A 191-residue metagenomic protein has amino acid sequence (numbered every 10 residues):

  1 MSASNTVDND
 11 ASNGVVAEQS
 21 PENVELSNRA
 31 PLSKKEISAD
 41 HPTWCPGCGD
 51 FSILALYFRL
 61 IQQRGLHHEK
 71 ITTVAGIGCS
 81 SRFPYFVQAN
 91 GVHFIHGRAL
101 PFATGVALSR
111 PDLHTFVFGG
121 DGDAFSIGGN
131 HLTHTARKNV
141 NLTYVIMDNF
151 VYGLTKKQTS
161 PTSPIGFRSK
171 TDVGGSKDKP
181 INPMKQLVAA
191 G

Functional and structural regions predicted by a protein language model:
M1-E18: N-terminal acidic, proline/glycine-rich, low-complexity intrinsically disordered segments
A3, S27, Y57-V74, R110-D112 (+1 more regions): Long, contiguous secondary-structure blocks with strong helical propensity
V24, P31-I95: Active-site diphosphate/adenylate-binding microenvironment
T43-G47, F118-G122, F167-K177: Flexible, glycine/proline-enriched loop segments at strand-loop-helix junctions that form or flank small-ligand binding
G49-L56, H68, G97, P101 (+4 more regions): Conserved active-site and cofactor/substrate-binding residues in soluble primary-metabolism enzymes
C79-Y152: Thiamine diphosphate
D112, S160-G191: Conserved thiamine diphosphate
G153-T159: Glycine-rich, charge-decorated loop segments at or immediately adjacent to ligand/cofactor-binding or catalytic sites
